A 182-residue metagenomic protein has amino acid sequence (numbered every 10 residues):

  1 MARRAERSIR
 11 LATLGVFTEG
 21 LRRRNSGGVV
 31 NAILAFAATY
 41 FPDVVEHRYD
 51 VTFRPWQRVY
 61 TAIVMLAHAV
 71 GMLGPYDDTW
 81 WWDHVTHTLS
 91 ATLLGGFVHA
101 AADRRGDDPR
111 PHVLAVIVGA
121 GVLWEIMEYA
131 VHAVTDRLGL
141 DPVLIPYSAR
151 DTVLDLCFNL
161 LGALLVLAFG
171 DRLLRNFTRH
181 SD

Functional and structural regions predicted by a protein language model:
M1-G139, L144, L161-D182: Bulky hydrophobic segments
A149-V166: Hydrophobic alpha-helical transmembrane segments
